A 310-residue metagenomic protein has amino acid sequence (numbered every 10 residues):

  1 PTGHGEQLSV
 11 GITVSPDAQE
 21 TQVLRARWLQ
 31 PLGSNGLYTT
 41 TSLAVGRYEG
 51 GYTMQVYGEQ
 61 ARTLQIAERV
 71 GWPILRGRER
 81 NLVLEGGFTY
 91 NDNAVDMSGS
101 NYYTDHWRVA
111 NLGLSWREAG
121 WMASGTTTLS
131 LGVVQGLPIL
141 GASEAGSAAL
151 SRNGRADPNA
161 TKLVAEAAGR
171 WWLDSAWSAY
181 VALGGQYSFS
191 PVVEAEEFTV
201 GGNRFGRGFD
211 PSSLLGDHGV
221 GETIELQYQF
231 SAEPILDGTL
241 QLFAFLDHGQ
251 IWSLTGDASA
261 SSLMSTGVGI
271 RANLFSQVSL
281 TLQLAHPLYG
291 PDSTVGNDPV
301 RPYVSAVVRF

Functional and structural regions predicted by a protein language model:
P1-E20, L24, W28-N35, A44-R47 (+2 more regions): Outer-membrane beta-barrel pore proteins
T2-Q7, G33-Y38, L75-L82, A119-T128 (+3 more regions): Short loop/turn motifs that connect adjacent beta-strands in outer-membrane beta-barrel proteins
G5-P16, L24-A26, T41-V45, F88-Y90 (+3 more regions): Transmembrane beta-strand segments that form the barrel wall of outer-membrane beta-barrel proteins
L8-V10, L37-T41, L82-G86, L112 (+8 more regions): Transmembrane beta-strands of outer-membrane beta-barrel proteins
E20-L24, R62-I66, T104-A110, N159-L163 (+5 more regions): Residues that define the transmembrane beta-barrel architecture of outer-membrane proteins
L43-Q65, D96-M97, H286-V300: Outer-membrane beta-barrel translocator/channel fold
Y48-Y52, G87, N91-D96, S143-A149 (+2 more regions): Outer membrane beta-barrel transmembrane domains
A272, D298-F310: Outer-membrane beta-barrel "beta-signal"
